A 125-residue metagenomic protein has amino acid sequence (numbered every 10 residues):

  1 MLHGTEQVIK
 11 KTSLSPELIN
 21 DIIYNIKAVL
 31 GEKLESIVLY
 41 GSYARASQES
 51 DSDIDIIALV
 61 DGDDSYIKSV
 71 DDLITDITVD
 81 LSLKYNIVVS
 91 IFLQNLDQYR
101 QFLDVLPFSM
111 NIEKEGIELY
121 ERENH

Functional and structural regions predicted by a protein language model:
M1-E35, A44-S50, D61-H125: Catalytic core of pol beta-like nucleotidyltransferases
D55-L59: Short beta-strand->loop micro-motif that forms the acidic, two-metal-ion catalytic signature in nucleotide-processing
